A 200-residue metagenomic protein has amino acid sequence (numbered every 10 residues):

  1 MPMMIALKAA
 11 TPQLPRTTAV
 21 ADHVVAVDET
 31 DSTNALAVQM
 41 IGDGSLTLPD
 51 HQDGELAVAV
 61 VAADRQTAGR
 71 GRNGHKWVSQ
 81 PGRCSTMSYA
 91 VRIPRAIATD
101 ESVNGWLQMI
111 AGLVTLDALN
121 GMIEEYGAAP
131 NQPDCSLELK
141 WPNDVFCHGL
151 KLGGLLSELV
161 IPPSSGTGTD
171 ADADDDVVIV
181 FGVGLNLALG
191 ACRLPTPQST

Functional and structural regions predicted by a protein language model:
M1-S136, G153, V160-A171: N-terminal lobe of the biotin/lipoate ligase/transferase fold
Q39, H148, E158, A188: Short beta-strand-to-turn element immediately C-terminal to the catalytic PLP-Schiff-base lysine in fold type I
G69, D144, G184: Active-site glycine-centered loops adjacent to acidic/histidine catalytic or metal-binding residues that shape
G71, G149, L189-A191: Activation segment
M87-Y89, L139, S157, F181-L185: Preference for bulky hydrophobic residues occupying beta-strand positions in well-ordered beta-sheet regions
K140-C147, K151, L156: Glycine- and Gly-Pro-enriched alpha-helical subdomains that act as flexible, kink-prone "lid/hinge" or packing modules
S164-G166, D172-T200: Short, acidic (Asp/Glu-rich) active-site segment that either coordinates a divalent metal cofactor
